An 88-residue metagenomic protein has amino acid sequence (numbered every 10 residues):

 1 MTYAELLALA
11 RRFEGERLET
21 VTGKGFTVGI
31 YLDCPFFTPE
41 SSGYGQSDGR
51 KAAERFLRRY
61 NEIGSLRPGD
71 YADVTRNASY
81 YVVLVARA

Functional and structural regions predicted by a protein language model:
M1-A88: Intrinsically disordered, charged low-complexity linkers and terminal tails that flank or connect structured domains
